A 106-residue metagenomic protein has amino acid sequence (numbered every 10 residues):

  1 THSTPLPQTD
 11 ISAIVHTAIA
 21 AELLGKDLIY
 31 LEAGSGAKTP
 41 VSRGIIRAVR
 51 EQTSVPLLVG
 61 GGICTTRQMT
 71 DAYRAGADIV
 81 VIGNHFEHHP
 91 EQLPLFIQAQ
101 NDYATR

Functional and structural regions predicted by a protein language model:
T1-V59, C64-R106: Alpha/beta enzyme core
